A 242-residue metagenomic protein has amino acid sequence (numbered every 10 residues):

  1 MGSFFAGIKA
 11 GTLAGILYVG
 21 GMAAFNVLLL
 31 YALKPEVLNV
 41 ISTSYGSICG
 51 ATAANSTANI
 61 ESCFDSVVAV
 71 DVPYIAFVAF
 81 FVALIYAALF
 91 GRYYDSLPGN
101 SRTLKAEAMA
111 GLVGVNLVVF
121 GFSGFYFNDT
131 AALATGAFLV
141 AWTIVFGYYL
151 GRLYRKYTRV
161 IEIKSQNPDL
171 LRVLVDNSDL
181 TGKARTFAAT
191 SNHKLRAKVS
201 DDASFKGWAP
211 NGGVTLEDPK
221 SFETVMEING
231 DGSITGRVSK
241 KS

Functional and structural regions predicted by a protein language model:
M1-V160: Juxtamembrane/disordered regions of integral membrane proteins
T158-S165, P219-S242: Conserved "repeat-terminator" motif of extracellular CCP/Sushi domains
T158-V160, L170-R172, N192-K194, S204-G207 (+1 more regions): Exposed beta-strand and adjacent loop surfaces of beta-rich binding modules that mediate intermolecular recognition
K164-N167, V199-D201: Non-cytosolic beta-sheet module surface loops
S165, L171-N177, F205-N211: Change to "...patches in solvent-exposed regions of secreted, membrane-anchored, or virion-exposed structural
S178-K194, D218-M226: Short, solvent-exposed S/T- and G/P-enriched segments that are highly enriched in secreted/extracellular and lumenal
N192-P219: Surface-exposed interfaces of beta-sheet-rich extracellular modules
